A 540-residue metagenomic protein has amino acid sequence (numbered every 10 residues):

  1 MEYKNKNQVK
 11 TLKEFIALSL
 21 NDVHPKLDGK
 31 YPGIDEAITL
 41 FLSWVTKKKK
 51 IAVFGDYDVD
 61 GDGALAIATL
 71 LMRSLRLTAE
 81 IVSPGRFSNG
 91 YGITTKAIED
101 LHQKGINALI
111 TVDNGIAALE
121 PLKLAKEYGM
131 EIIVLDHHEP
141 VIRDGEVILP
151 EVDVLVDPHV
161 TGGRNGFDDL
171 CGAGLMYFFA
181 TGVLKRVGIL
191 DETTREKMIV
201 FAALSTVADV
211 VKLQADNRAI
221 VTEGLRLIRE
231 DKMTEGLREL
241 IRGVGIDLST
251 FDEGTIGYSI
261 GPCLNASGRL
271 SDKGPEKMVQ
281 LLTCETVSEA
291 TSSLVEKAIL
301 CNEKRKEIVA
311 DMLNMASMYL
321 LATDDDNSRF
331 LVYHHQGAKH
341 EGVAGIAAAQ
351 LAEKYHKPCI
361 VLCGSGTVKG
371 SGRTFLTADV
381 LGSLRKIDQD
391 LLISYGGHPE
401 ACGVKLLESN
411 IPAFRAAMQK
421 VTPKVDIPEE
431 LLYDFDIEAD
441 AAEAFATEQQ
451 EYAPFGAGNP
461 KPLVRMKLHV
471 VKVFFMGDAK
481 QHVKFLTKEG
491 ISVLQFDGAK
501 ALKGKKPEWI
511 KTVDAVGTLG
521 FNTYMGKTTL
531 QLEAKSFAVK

Functional and structural regions predicted by a protein language model:
M1-A108, Y128-G129, G145, E151 (+4 more regions): Hydrophobic helix-and-loop "lid/oligomerization" segment in the mid-to-C-terminal part of catalytic domains
H102, T111, G115-V211: Conserved phosphate-handling catalytic cores of large alpha/beta enzymes
E120-L124, L331, A347-Q350, F445-E448: A short acidic, amphipathic alpha-helical/loop segment
G396, Q449, L468-V470, I510-F521: OB-fold and OB-like beta-barrel modules that bind single-stranded nucleic acids
C402, N410-F414, E508-K540: OB-fold single-stranded nucleic acid-binding module
K424-P428: Non-transmembrane, aqueous-exposed alpha-helical and coiled segments at domain scale
D440-T487: Long, low-complexity segments enriched in small/aliphatic residues
K488-K506: Beta-strand/loop nucleic-acid-binding surfaces
